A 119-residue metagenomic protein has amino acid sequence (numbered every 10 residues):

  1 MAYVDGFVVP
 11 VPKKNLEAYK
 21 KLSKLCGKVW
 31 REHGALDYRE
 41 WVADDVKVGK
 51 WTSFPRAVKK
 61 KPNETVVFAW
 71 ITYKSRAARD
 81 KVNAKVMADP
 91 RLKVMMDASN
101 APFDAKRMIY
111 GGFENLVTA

Functional and structural regions predicted by a protein language model:
V4-V11, K50-V86, G111: Short, well-ordered beta-strand segments in beta-rich or mixed alpha/beta enzyme and ligand-binding folds
P10-N15, L116: Short polar catalytic/cofactor-binding loops
N15-V48, V86-M95: Short amphipathic alpha-helical segments
E17, A77-R79, T118: Residue-level signal for secondary-structure boundary sites
E32-H33, K74-A77, F103: A short, structured loop/turn motif at beta-sheet edges
D37-P62, R91-A119: Glycine-rich beta-strand-turn "strand-cap" elements at beta-sheet edges
